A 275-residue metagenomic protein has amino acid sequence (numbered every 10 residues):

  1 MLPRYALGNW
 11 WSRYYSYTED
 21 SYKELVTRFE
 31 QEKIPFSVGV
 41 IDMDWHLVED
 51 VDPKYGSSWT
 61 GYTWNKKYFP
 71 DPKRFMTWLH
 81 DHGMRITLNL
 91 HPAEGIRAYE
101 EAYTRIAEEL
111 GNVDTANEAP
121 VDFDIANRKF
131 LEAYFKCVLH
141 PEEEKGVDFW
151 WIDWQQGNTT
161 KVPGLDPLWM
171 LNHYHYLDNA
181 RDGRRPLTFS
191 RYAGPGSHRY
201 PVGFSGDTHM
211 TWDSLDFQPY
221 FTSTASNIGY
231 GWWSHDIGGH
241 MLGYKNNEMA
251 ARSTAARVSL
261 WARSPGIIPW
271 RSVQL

Functional and structural regions predicted by a protein language model:
M1-L275: Catalytic-domain carbohydrate-binding cleft regions of carbohydrate-active enzymes
